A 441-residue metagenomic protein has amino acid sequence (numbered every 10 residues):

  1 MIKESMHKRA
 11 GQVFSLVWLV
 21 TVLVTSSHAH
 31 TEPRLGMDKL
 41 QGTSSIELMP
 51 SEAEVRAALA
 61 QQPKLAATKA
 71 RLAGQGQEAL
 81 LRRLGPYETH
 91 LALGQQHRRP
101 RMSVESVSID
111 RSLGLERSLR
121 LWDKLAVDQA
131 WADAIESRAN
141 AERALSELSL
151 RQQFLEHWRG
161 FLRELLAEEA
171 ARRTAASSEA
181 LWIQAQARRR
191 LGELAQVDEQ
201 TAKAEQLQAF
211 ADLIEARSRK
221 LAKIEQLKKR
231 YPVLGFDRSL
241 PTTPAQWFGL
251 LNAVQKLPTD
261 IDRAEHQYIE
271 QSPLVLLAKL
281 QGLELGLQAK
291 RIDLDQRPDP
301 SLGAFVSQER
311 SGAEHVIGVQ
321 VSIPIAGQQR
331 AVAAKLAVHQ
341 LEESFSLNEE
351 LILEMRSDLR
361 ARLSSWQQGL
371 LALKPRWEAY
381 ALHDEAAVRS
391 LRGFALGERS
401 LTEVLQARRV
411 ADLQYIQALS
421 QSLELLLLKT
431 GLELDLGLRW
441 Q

Functional and structural regions predicted by a protein language model:
I2, H7-K8, S146-Q271, R362-S365 (+4 more regions): Periplasmic alpha-helical coiled-coil/stalk elements that build and connect Gram-negative outer-membrane
S15-T25: Bacterial N-terminal signal peptides
A29-Q95, L119, V127, E193-Q196 (+4 more regions): Bacterial Sec-pathway N-terminal export signals of envelope proteins
P33-P50, L91-A130, P244-L257, D299-L336: Small/polar, glycine/serine/threonine/aspartate-rich low-complexity segments that form flexible
R56-A66, A73-E88, M102, L113-W131 (+8 more regions): A glycine-/polar-enriched beta->alpha junction
A58, L115, F161, L227 (+4 more regions): Hydrophobic/aromatic residues within transmembrane alpha-helices of membrane transport systems, especially the TMDs
A67-R82, A139, S146, L150-A175 (+6 more regions): Amphipathic alpha-helical coiled-coil segments
